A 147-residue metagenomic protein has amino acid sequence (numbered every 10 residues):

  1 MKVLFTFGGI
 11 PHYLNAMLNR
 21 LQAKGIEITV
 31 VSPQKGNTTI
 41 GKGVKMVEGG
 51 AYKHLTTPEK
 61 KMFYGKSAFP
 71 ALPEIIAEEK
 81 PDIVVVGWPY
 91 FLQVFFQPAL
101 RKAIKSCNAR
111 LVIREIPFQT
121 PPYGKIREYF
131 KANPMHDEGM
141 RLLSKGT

Functional and structural regions predicted by a protein language model:
M1-G50, L55-T56, E79, C107: N-terminal subdomain of nucleotide-sugar transferases
K2-L4, P73-V94, A109-V112: Short N-terminal targeting/anchoring amphipathic segment
F7, I83, R101-T120: Active-site proximal beta-strand in glycosyltransferases
G8-Y13, S67-A68, P89-Q93: Short beta->alpha connector loops
E48-A71, G87-Y90, E128: A short, charged, and often flexible helix/loop element on the N-terminal side of the glycosyltransferase catalytic
K66-A77, F96-K102: Short, charged beta->alpha transition segments
Y90-Q93, A109-F130: A short, histidine- and acid-enriched strand-loop-helix "catalytic/donor-clamping" loop that lines the nucleotide-sugar
K102, S106, Y129-T147: Membrane-proximal helix-turn-helix segments that form the acceptor-binding/catalytic region of lipid-linked
